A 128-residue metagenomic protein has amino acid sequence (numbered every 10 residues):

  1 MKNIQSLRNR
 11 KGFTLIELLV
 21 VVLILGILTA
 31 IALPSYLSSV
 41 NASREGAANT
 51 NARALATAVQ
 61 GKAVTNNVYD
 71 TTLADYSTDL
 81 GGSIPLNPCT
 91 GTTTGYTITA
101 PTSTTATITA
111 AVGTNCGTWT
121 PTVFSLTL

Functional and structural regions predicted by a protein language model:
M1-F13: N-terminal leader/signal peptides at the extreme start of proteins
N3-S6, A42, G61, T65: Conserved amphipathic alpha-helical interaction elements at protein-protein interfaces in regulatory, energy-coupling
R10-Y36: N-terminal single-pass transmembrane signal-anchor helix
I27, A52-A58: Short, charge- and proline-biased low-complexity linear segments that act as flexible interaction/docking motifs
A32, S39, V59: Conserved alpha-helical elements of the SDR catalytic core
Y36-A54: Aliphatic-rich helix starts adjacent to a transmembrane/signal segment
T57-L128: Periplasmic/extracellular, small/polar-rich flexible segments of pilin-like filament-forming proteins
